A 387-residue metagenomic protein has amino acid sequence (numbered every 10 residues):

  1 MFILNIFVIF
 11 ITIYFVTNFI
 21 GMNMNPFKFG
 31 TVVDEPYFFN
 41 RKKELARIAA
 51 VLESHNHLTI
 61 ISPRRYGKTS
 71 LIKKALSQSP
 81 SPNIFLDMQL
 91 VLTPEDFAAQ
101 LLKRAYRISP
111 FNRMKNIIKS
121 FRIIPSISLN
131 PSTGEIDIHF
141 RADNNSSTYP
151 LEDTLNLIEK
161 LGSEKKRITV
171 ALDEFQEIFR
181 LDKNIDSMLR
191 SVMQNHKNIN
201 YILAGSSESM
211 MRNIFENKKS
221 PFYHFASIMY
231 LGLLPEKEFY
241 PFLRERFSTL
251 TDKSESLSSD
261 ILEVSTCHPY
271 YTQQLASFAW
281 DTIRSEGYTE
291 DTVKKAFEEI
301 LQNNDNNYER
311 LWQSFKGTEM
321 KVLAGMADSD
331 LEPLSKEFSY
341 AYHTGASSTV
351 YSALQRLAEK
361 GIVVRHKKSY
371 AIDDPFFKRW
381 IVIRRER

Functional and structural regions predicted by a protein language model:
M1-L58, P63, F376, R387: A short, basic N-terminal segment
S54-Y66, S70-I168: P-loop NTPase nucleotide-binding core
R141-E208, E216: Conserved Walker B catalytic segment
N213-E263, S285-G287: Helix-loop-helix "sensor" segment of P-loop NTPases
C267, Q273-G345: Winged-helix-like regulatory helical subdomains adjacent to P-loop NTPase cores
H343-E359: Short amphipathic alpha-helical interaction segments
A358-K367: A short, conserved structural fragment
K368-R387: Short, cationic-aromatic polyanion-contact patches
